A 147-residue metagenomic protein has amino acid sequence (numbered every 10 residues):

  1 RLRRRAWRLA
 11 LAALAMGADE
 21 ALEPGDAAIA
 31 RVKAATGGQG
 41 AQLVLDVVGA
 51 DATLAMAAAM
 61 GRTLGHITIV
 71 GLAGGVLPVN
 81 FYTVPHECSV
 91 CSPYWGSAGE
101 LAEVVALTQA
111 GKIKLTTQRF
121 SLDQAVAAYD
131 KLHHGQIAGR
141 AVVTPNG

Functional and structural regions predicted by a protein language model:
R1-L54: Adenosine-nucleotide cofactor-binding segment
R4-A12, G75-F81, E100-A102: Short, glycine/polar-rich helix-capping loops at beta-to-alpha or helix-loop-helix junctions that flank or form
R4-R5, P24-A27, V48-G49, L72 (+2 more regions): Short beta->alpha linker loops
A55-A59, L101-G147: C-terminal hydrophobic helical "lid"/dimerization subdomain of Rossmann-like NAD(P)H-dependent oxidoreductases
M56-T63, T83: Conserved helix-to-beta-strand junction in the class I
G65-T68, P78-Q118: Rossmann-fold dehydrogenase core element
